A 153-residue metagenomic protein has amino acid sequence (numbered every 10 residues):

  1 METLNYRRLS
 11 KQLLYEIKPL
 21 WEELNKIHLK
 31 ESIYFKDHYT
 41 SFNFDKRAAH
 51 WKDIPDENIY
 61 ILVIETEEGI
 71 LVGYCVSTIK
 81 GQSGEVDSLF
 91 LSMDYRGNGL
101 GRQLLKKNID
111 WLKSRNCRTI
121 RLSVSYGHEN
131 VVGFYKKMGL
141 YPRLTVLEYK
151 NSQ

Functional and structural regions predicted by a protein language model:
M1-Y15, E23-K26, S32, Q153: Conserved N-terminal entry element of GNAT/NAT acetyltransferase domains
N25-A49: Conserved GNAT-fold acetyl-CoA-binding loop/helix
K46-V63, E85: A short helix-loop-beta-strand connector motif used in the catalytic cores of GNAT acetyltransferases and, in some
V63, G69-T78, E85, F90: Conserved beta-strand in the GNAT
T78-D87, R96, Y141-R143: A conserved beta-turn-beta hairpin within the catalytic core of GNAT-like acetyltransferases that forms part
Y95, G99-K107: Conserved acetyl-CoA pyrophosphate-binding loop and the N-cap/start of the following alpha-helix in GNAT-like
R102, Y126-L144, Y149: Conserved active-site alpha-helix within GNAT-family acetyltransferase domains
L112-S123: Conserved GNAT acetyl-CoA-binding A-motif
